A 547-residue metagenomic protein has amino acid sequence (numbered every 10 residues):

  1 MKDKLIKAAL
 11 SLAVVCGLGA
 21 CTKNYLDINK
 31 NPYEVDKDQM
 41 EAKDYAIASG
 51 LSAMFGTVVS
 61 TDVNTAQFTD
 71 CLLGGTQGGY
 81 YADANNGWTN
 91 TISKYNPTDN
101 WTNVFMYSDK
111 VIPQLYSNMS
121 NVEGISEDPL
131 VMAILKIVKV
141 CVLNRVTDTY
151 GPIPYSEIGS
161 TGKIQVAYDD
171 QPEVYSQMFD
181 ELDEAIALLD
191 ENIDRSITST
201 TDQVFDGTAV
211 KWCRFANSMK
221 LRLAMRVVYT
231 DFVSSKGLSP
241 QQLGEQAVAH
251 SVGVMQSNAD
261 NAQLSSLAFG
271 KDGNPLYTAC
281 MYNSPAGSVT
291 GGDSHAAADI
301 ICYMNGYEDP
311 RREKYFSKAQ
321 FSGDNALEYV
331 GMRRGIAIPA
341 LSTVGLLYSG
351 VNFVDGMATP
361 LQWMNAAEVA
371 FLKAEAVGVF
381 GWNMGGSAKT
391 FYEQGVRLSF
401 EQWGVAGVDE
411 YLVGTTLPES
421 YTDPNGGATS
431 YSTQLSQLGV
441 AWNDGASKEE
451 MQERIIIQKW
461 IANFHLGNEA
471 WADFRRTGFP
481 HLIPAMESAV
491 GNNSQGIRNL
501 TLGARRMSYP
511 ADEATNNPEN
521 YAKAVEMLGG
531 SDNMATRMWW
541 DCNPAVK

Functional and structural regions predicted by a protein language model:
M1-K30: Bacterial Sec-dependent N-terminal signal peptides
V14, L18, V63-N64, F321 (+3 more regions): Intrinsically disordered or highly flexible coil/loop and linker segments, enriched in small and charged/polar residues
C21-G79, I125, N492-K547: Membrane-proximal, proline-rich intrinsically disordered regions
T22-P32, A84-I92, D148-E157, L412-S432: Short, compositionally biased low-complexity segments
N24-L26, T102, P480: Extracellular glycan-recognition regions
D62-C71, P152-I153, G467-A472: Beta-strand acidic-aromatic groove motif in beta-rich domains, primarily in extracellular
Y81-G407, D444-E453, Q458: Structured, solvent-exposed acidic/aromatic patches
F400-K547: C-terminal functional modules
